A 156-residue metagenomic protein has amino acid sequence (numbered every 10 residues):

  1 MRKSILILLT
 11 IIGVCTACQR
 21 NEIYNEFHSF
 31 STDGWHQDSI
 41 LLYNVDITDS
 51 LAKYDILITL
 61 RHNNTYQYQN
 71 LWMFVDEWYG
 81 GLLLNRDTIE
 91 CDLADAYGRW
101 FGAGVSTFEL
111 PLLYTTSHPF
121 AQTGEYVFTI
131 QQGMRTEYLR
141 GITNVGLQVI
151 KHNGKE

Functional and structural regions predicted by a protein language model:
M1-S4: Positively charged n-region of N-terminal signal peptides that target proteins for export
V14-A17: C-terminal motif of bacterial Sec signal peptides marking the signal peptidase cleavage site
Q19-N21: Bacterial signal peptide processing site
I23-D76, L82: Start-of-domain marker
L51-I58, H118-M134: Noncatalytic modules at the cell exterior or secretory-pathway interfaces, chiefly beta-strand-rich lectin/adhesion
N63-T65, E109-Y114, H118-P119, Q132-I142: Short acidic/polar inter-strand loop motif in beta-rich domains
M73-W78, R135-E156: Exposed low-complexity, polar/acidic, P/S/T/G-rich flexible segments that act as propeptides, protease-susceptible
I89-P119: An anionic, turn-rich surface loop/hairpin at beta-sheet edges that serves as a generic interaction/coordination patch
